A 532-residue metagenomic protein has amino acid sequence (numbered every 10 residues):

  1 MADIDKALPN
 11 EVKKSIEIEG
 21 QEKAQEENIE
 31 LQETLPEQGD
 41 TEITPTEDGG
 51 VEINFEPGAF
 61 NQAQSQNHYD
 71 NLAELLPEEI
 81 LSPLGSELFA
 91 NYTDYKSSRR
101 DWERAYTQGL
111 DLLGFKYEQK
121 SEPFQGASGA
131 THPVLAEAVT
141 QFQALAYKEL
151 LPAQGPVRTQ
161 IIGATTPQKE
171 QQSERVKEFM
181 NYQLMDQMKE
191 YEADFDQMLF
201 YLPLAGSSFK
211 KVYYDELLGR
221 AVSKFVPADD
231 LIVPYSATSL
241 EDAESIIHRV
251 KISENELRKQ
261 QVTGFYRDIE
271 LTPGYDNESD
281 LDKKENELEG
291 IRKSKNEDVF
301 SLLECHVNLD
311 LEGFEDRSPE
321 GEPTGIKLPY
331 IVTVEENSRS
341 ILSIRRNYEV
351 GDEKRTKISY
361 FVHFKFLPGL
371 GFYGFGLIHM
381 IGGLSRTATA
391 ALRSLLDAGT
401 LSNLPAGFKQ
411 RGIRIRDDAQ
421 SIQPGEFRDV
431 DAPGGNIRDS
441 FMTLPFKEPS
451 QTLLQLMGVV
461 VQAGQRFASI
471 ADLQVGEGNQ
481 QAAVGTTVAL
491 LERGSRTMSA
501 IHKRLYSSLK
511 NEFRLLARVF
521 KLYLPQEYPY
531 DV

Functional and structural regions predicted by a protein language model:
A2-S343, N347, D417, T452 (+1 more regions): Extended, helix-rich architectural segments
F124, G129-H132, G155-M185, F364-H379 (+2 more regions): Surface-exposed loop-to-helix/strand elements on domain peripheries
V157-G163, Y191-L199, V212-E216, G399-R411 (+2 more regions): Short coil/turn segments at secondary-structure boundaries
L202, Y214-E216, K224-F225, T486-V532: Extended amphipathic alpha-helical segments with heptad-repeat/coiled-coil character used for oligomerization, fusion
S253, S340-S343, V350-S359, S385 (+5 more regions): Membrane-proximal termini and loops of membrane proteins
G325-G425: Catalytic nucleotidyl-transfer cores of nucleotide-processing enzymes
R393-L396, T400, Q465-D472, K510 (+2 more regions): Hydrophobic alpha-helix feature that most strongly marks membrane-spanning transmembrane helices and their immediate
